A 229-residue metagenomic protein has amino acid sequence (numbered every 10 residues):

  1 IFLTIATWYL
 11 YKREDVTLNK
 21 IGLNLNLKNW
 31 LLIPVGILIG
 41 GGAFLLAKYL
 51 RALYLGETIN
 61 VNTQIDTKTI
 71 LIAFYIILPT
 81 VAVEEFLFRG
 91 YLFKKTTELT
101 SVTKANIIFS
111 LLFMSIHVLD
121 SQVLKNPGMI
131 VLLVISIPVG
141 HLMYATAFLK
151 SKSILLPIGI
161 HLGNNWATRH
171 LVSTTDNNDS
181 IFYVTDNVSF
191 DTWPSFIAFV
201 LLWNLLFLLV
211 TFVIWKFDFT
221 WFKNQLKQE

Functional and structural regions predicted by a protein language model:
I1-R13, L31-V35, T67-I72, S195-L205: Alpha-helical transmembrane segments in multi-pass membrane proteins
K12-V16, Y49-Y54, T175-D186: Peri-membrane helix termini and adjoining interfacial loops of integral membrane proteins
L18-F86, F93, E98: Juxtamembrane helix-loop-helix connectors linking adjacent transmembrane helices in multi-pass membrane enzymes
W30-L38, I70-L71, T103-I108, V131-I135 (+3 more regions): Hydrophobic alpha-helical transmembrane segments
V81, V102-V118, L133, I137-P138: Small-polar-interrupted transmembrane alpha-helices in polytopic inner-membrane proteins
F86-S110, L149-S153: Membrane-interface helix/loop boundary segments of multi-pass membrane proteins
L132-V188: Functionally important transmembrane alpha-helices
W166-E229: C-terminal membrane module of polytopic membrane proteins
